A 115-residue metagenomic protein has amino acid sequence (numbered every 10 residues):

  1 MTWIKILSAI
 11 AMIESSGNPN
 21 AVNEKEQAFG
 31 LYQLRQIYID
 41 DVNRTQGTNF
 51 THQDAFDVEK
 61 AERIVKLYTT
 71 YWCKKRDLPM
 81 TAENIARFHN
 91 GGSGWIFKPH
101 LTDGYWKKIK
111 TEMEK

Functional and structural regions predicted by a protein language model:
M1-W3, F56: A generic short-segment signal for beta-strand/edge and adjacent turn/coil regions
W3-N18, L34, V65, I85-S93: Short, functionally critical alpha-helical segments immediately adjacent to catalytic or ligand/cofactor-binding
N18-A21, V42-N43: Short, solvent-exposed loop/turn elements at domain surfaces
A21-N23, H100-L101: Short, solvent-exposed loop/turn and secondary-structure capping segments
Q36-I96, W106-K115: Alpha-helical segment that forms one wall of the substrate-binding/catalytic cleft in peptidoglycan-active domains
